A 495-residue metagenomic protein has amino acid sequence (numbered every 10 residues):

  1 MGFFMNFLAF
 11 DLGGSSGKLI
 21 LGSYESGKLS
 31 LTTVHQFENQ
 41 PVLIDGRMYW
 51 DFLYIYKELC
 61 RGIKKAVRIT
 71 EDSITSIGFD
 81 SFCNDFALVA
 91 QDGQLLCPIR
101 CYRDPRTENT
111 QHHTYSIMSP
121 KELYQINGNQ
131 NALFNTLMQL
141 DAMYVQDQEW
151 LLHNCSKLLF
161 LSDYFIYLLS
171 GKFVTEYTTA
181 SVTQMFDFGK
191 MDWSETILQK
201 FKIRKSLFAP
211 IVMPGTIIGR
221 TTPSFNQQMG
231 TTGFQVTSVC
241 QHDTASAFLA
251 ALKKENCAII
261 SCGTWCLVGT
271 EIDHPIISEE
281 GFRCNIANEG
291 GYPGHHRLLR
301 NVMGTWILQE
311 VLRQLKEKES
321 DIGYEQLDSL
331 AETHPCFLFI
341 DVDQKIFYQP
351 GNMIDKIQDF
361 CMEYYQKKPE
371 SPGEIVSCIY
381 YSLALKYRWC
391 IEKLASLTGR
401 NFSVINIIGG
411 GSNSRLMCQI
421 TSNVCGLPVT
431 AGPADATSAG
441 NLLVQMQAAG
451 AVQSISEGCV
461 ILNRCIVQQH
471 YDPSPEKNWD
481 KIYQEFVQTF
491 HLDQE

Functional and structural regions predicted by a protein language model:
M1-C97, Q125, N154, N226-T237 (+2 more regions): N-terminal glycine/serine-rich phosphate-binding loop of ATP-dependent small-molecule kinases, especially carbohydrate
L8-A9, L21, Y115-G128, M138-F160 (+9 more regions): Active-site core segments that coordinate phosphate-bearing ligands/cofactors across diverse enzyme families
G13-S15, S73-T75, D80-F82, T136 (+3 more regions): Short, basic and Ser/Thr-rich N-terminal targeting/leader segments
M48-Y56, N129, L133, I211 (+3 more regions): Short acidic-aromatic active-site loops that bind/stabilize oxyanions
K64, R68-C101, N127-F134, I166-D187 (+1 more regions): Short beta-strand-loop/turn "lid" adjacent to the catalytic site in phosphate-handling enzymes
S73-S81, K157, P210, G399-G409: Short glycine-rich phosphate-binding loop at a beta-alpha junction
D80-C83, P214-G215, C262-W265, V404-S412: Glycine-rich beta-strand-to-loop/alpha-helix junction loops that act as flexible
D104: Carbohydrate-associated surface elements
